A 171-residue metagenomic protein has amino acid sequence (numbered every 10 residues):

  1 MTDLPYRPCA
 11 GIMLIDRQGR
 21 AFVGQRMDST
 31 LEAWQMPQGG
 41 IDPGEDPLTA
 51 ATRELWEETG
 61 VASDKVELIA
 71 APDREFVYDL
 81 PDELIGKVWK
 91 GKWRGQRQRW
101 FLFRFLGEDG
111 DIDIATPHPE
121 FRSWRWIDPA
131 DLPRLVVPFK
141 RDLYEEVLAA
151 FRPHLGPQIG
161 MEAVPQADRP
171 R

Functional and structural regions predicted by a protein language model:
M1-A21, G40-P43: Conserved N-terminal beta-strand and adjoining loop/helix that marks the start of the Nudix/MutT-like hydrolase domain
Y6, P47, K140, Y144: Hydrophobic (often cysteine-bearing) scaffold residues that line and stabilize catalytic clefts of nucleotide/cofactor
Q18, M27, A130: Anionic group-transfer/hydrolysis microenvironments
S29-E32: A conserved beta-turn-beta hairpin within the catalytic core of GNAT-like acetyltransferases that forms part
Q35-M36: A short gly/proline-enriched turn/hairpin at secondary-structure junctions
I41-P138: Unchanged
A130-R171: Charged phosphate-binding loop/patch that engages nucleotide di/tri-phosphates or the phosphate backbone of nucleic
